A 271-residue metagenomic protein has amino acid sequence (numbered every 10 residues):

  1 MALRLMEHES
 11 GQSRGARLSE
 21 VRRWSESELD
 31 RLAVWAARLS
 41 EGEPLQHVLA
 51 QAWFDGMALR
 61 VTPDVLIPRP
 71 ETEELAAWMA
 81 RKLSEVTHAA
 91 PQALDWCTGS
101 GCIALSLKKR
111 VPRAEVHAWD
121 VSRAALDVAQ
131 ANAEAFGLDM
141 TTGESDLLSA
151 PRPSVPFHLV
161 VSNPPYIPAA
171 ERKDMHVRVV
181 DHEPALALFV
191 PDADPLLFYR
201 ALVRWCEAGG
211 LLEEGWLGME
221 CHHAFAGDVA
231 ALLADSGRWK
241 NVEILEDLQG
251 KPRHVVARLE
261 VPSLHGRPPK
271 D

Functional and structural regions predicted by a protein language model:
R4-R81: Conserved AdoMet
L5, G42, T72, I103 (+5 more regions): Residue-level signal for inorganic ion chemistry
A58, E115, D139-T141, K240-E243: Conserved beta-strand segments of alpha/beta enzyme cores
E74-D174, A201: Conserved SAM/SAH cofactor-binding pocket of Class I
Y166-F198: Mobile active-site "lid"/loop adjacent to the S-adenosyl-L-methionine
D192-L259: Conserved Class I SAM-dependent methyltransferase catalytic core
V261-D271: Flexible, glycine-/basic-rich loop-and-beta segments that form/coincide with the SAM-dependent methyltransferase
